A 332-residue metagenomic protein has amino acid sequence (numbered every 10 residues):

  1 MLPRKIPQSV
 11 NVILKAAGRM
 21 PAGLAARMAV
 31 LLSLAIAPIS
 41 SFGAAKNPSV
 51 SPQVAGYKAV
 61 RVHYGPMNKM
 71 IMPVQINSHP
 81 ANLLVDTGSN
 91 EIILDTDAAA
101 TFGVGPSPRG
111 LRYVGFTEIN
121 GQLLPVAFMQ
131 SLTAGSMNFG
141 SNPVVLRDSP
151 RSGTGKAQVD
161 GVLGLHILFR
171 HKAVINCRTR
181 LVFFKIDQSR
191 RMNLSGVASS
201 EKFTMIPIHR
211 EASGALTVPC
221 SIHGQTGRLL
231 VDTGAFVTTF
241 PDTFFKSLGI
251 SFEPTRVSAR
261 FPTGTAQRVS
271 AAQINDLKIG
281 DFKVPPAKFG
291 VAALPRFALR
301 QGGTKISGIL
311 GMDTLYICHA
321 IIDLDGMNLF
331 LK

Functional and structural regions predicted by a protein language model:
M1-A22: N-terminal secretory signal peptides that target proteins for export/translocation
R4, V12, A37-S40, M137 (+1 more regions): Short non-domain terminal segments
G18-M20, P38, G249: Short, flexible coil/linker elements and helix-boundary hinge sites characteristic of intrinsically disordered
G23-P38: Bacterial N-terminal signal peptides
F42-K332: Pepsin/retropepsin-fold aspartyl endopeptidases
